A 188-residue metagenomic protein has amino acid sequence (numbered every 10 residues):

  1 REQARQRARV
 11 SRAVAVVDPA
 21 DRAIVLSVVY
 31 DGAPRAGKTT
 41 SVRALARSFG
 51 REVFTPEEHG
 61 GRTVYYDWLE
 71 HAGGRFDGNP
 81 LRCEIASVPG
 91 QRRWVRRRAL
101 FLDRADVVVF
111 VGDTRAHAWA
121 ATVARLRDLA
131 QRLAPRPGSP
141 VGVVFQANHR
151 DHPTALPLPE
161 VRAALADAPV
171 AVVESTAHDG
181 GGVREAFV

Functional and structural regions predicted by a protein language model:
S11-E57: Conserved G1/Walker A P-loop phosphate-binding module
R35, Q91-R92, R115-H117, H149-P153 (+1 more regions): Conserved nucleotide-binding/hydrolysis micro-motifs of P-loop NTPases
P56-W94: Switch I (G2) and immediately adjacent beta-strands of P-loop GTPase domains
G61-V64, G74-N79, A99-R104, L133-S139: Conserved catalytic network of the ASCE P-loop NTPase/AAA+ motor domain
W94-A116: Inter-motif core of Ras-like GTPase G domains
V107-F110, L133-H149, D167-E174: Conserved beta-strand/loop subsegment of P-loop NTPase cores
H117-R136: Amphipathic helical hotspot of TIR/SEFIR-family domains
D151-V188: Canonical P-loop GTPase G-domain recognition
